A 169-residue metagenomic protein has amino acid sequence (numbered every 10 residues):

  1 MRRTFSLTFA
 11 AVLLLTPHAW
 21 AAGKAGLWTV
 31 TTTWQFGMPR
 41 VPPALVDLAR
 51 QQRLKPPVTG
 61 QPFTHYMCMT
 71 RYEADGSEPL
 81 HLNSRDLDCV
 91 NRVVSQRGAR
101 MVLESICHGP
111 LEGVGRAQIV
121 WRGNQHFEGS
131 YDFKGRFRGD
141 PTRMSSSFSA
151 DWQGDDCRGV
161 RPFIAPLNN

Functional and structural regions predicted by a protein language model:
M1-T4: Positively charged n-region of N-terminal signal peptides that target proteins for export
S6-T16: Bacterial N-terminal signal peptides
P17-A21: Sec/Tat signal peptide C-region and signal peptidase I cleavage site
K24-G26: A glycine-anchored, Pro-Gly-centered beta-turn/N-cap motif
T31-L80: Short, solvent-exposed loop/hinge segments that bridge or flank secondary-structure elements
T59-L111: Predominantly extracellular/secreted and cell-surface proteins with exposed, flexible low-complexity segments
S95-F137: Acidic, glycine-rich flexible loop segments
G135-N169: Edge beta-strand at a domain terminus
